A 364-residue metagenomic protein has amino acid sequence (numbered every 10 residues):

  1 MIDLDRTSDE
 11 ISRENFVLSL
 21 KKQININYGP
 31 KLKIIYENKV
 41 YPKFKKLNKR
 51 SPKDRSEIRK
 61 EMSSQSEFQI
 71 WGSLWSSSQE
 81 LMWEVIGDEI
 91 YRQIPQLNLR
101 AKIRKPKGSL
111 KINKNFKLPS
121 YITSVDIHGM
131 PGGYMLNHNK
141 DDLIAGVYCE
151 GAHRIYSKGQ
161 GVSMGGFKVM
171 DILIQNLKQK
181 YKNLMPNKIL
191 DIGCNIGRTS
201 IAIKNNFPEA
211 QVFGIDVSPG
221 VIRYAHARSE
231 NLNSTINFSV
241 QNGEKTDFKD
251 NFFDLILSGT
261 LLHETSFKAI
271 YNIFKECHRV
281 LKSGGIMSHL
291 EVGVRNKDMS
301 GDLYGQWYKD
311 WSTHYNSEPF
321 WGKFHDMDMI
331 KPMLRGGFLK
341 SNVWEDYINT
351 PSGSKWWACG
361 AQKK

Functional and structural regions predicted by a protein language model:
Q65-Y181: Conserved Class I S-adenosyl-L-methionine-dependent methyltransferase catalytic core
M185-N195: Conserved class I S-adenosyl-L-methionine
L190, R198-K245: Class I SAM-dependent methyltransferase SAM/SAH-binding core
E244-I256: A short acidic, Gly/Pro-enriched loop at the edge of an enzyme's catalytic core that lines a small-molecule cofactor
L255-K268: A short SAM/SAH-binding and catalytic strip from SAM-dependent methyltransferases
Y271-S283: A short glycine-rich, Lys/Arg-flanked "PGG" loop and its adjoining helix->strand segment in the class I
S288-G336, K340-Y347: C-terminal alpha-helical "lid/dimerization" subdomain adjacent to the S-adenosyl-L-methionine
G336-K364: Core SAM-dependent methyltransferase catalytic element
